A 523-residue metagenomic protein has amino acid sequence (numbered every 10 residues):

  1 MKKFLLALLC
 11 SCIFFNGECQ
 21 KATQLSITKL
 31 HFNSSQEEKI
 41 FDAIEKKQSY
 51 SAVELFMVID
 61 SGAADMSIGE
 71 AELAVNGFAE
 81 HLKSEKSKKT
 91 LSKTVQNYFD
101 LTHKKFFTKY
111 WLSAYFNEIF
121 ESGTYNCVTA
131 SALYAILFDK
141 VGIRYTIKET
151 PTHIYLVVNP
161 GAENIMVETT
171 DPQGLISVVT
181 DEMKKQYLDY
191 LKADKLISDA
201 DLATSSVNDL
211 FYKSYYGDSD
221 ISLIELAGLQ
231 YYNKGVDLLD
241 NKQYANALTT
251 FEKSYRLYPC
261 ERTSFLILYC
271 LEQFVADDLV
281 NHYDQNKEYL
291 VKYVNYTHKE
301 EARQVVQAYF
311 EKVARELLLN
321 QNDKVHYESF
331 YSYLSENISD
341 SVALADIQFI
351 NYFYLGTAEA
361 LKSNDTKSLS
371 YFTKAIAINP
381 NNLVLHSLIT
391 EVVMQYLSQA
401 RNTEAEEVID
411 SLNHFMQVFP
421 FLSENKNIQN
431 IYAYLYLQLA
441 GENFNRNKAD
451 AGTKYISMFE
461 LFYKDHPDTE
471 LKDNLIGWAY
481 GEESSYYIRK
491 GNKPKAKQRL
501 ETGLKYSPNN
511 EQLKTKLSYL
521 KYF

Functional and structural regions predicted by a protein language model:
S34, A43-E118: Secondary-structure boundary elements
T129-K192: Hydrophobic/aromatic-rich core segments of domains that either
I165-F274: His-Asp-centered catalytic microenvironments across diverse enzyme cores, prominently the transglutaminase-like
Y187-A193, T204-Q230, E301-V305, I338-N351 (+2 more regions): TPR-adjacent "capping" and linker segments in tetratricopeptide-repeat scaffold/adaptor proteins
E225, E252, Y258-P259, H298 (+5 more regions): Short coil turns that delineate tetratricopeptide repeat
A227, K234, I267-Y269, F274 (+10 more regions): Structural register within alpha-helical repeat arrays
A247, H282, N286, F330 (+4 more regions): Single-residue signature of alpha-solenoid repeat helices
S254, Y293, D340-S341, A375 (+3 more regions): Canonical positions in the second alpha-helix
